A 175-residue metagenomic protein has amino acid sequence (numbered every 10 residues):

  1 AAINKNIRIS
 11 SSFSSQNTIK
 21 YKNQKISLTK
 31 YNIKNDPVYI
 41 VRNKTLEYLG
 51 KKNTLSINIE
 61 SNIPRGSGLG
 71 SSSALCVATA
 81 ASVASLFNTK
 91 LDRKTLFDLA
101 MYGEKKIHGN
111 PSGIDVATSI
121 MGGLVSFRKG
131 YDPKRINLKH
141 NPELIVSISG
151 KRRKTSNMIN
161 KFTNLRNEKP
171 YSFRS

Functional and structural regions predicted by a protein language model:
A2, K34-V38, C76: Generic structural signal for well-ordered secondary structure
A2-N4, S12-S14, N62: A short, compositionally biased micro-patch
I3-K5, L69-R93: DPxDG-like acidic metal-binding loop motif
R8-E47, K51, F87-T89, D98-H108 (+1 more regions): C-terminal nucleotide
K30-N32, G68-S71: Short, solvent-exposed loop/turn segments at secondary-structure boundaries
L55, E60-S67: Short pre-catalytic strand/loop immediately N-terminal to key active-site residues, enriched for Gly-Thr
S67-G68, K154: Secondary-structure boundary/capping motif
